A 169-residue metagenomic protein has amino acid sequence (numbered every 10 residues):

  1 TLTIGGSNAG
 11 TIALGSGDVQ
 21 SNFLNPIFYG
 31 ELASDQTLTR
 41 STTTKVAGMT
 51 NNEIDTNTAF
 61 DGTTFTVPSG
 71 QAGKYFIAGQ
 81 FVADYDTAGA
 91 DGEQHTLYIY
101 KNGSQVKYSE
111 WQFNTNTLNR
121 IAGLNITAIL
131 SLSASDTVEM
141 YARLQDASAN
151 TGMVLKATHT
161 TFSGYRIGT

Functional and structural regions predicted by a protein language model:
T1-G6, L14, S21-F23: Extracellular beta-strand solenoids
L2, T58, Y98-Y100: Short aromatic-centered micro-motifs
G6-N8, S16, A142: Residues on the solvent-exposed faces and adjacent turns of beta-rich solenoids used to engage binding targets
V19-D91, S109-Q112, S148-T169: Terminal (often C-terminal
S69-A72, Y100-V106, L130-T137: A short, structured loop/turn motif at beta-sheet edges
G73-A83, A122-I126, D136-L144: Extracellular beta-strand-rich recognition modules
G89-Q105: Short, surface-exposed beta-strand/strand-loop-strand elements in extracellular ectodomains
S109-N125: Extracellular carbohydrate recognition and processing domains and analogous Trp-centered ligand-binding platforms
